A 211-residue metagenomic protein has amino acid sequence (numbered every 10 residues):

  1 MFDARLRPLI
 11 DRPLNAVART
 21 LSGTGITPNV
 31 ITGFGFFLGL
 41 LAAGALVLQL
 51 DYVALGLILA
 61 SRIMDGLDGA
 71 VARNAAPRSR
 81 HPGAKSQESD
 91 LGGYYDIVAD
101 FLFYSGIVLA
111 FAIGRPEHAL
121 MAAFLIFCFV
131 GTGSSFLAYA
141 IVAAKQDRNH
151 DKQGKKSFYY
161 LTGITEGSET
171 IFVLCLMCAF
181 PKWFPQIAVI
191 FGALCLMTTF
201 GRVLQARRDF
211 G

Functional and structural regions predicted by a protein language model:
M1-G23, I63-N74, G83-Q87: Cytosolic-side membrane-entry/anchor segment at the start of a transmembrane helix
F2-A18, I97-G211: A feature for the membrane-embedded catalytic helix bundles of lipid/isoprenoid biosynthetic enzymes
G23-A45, N74-L137: Multi-pass membrane catalytic core of lipid/isoprenoid biosynthesis enzymes
T32-L91, W183-C195: Membrane-embedded alpha-helical segments that form the functional core of polytopic membrane enzymes, especially those
S61, G92, D96, T162: Catalytic tyrosine of NAD(P)H-dependent dehydrogenase/reductases that use a Tyr as the general acid/base
